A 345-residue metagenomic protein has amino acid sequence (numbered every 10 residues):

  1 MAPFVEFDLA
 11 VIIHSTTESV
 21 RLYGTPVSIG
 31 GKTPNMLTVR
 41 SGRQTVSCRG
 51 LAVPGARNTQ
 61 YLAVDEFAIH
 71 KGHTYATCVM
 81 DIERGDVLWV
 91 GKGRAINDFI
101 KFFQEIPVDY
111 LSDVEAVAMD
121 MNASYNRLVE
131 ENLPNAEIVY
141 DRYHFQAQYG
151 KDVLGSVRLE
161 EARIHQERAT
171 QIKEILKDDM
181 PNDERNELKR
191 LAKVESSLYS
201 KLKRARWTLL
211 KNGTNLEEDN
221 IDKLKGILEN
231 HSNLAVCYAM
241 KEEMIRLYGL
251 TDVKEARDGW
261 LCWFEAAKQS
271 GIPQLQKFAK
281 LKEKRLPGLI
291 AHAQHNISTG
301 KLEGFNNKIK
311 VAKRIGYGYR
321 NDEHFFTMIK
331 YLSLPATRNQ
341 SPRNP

Functional and structural regions predicted by a protein language model:
M1-H73, Y110-S112, A118, R127: Short, positively charged, Gly/Tyr-enriched micro-motifs that form contact patches at catalytic or ligand/partner
T16, I96-Q104: Short, well-ordered alpha-helical scaffold segments within catalytic/effector domains
G42-T45, G93-N97: Conserved phosphate-coordination/catalytic loops
C48, K71-H73, D81-G85, G91-K92 (+5 more regions): Acidic/histidine-rich catalytic cores and adjacent linkers of DNA breakage/strand-transfer/modification proteins
E66, E160, E303: Acidic-residue sensor for enzyme active/binding pockets
F145-Q166: Short alpha-helix plus adjacent loop in nuclease-associated cores
